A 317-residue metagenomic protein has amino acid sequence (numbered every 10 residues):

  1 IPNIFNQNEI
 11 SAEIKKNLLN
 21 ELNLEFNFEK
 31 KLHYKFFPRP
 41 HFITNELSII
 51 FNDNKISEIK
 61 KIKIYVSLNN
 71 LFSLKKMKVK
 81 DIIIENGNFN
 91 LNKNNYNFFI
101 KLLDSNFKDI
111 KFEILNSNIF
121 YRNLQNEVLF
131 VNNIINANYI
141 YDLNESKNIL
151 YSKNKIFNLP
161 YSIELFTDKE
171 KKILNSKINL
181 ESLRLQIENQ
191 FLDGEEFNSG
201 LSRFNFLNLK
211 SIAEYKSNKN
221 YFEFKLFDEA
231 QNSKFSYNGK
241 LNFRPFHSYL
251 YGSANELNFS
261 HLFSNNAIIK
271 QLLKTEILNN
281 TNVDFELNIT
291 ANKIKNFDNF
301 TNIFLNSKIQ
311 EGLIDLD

Functional and structural regions predicted by a protein language model:
N3-Q7, S11, L32-L124, I140 (+3 more regions): Flexible beta-edge/linker motif
E9-K31: Short extracytoplasmic/periplasmic juxtamembrane "stem" segments immediately C-terminal to an N-terminal membrane anchor
H33, I62-Y65, E127, F166-K171 (+3 more regions): A short, sequence-level motif marking secondary-structure junctions
I50, E127, E229-A230: Short, surface-exposed beta-strand-loop junctions and turns on beta-sheet-rich folds
G87-E196, L201-N208, N266-D315: Elongated, acidic membrane-bridging lipid-handling scaffolds and related periplasm/extracellular "bridge/tunnel" systems
E195-N198, S202-L241, L316-D317: Strand-loop-strand
